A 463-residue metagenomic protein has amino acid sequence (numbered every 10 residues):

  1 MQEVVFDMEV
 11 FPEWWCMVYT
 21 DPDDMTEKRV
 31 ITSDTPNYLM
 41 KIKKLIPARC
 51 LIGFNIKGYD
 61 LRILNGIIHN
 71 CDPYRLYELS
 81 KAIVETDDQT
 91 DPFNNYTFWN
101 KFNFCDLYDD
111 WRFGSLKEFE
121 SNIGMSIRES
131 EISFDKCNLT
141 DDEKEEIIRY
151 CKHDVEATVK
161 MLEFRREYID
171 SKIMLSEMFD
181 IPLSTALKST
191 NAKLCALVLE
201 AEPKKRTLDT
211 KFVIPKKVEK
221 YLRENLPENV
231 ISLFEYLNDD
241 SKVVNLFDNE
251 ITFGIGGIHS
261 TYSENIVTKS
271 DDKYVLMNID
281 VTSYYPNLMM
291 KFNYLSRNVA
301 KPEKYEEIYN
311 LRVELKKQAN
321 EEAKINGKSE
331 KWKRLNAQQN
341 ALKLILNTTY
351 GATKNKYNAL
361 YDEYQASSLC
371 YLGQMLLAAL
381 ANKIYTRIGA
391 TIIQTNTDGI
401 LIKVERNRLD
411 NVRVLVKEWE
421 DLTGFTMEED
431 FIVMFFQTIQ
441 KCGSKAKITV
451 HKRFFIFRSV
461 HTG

Functional and structural regions predicted by a protein language model:
M1-E3, W14, A48, K273-Y274: Short, surface-exposed beta-edge/turn micro-motifs
M1-V10, C105-D106, M277-I279: Two-metal-ion RNase H-like nuclease active-site motif
E3-V5, P12-R29, N122: RNase H-like nuclease fold core
T26-G463: Conserved acidic
